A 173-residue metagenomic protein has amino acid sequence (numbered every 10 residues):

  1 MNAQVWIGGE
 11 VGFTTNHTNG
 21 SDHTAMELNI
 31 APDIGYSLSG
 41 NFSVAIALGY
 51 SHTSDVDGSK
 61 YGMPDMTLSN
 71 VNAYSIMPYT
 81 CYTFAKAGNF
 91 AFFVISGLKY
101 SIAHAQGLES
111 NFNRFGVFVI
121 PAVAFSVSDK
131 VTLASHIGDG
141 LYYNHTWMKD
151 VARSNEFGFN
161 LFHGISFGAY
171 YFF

Functional and structural regions predicted by a protein language model:
M1-A3: Sec/Tat signal peptide C-region and signal peptidase I cleavage site
V5, V11-F13, L28-I120, F125-L133 (+1 more regions): Gram-negative (and chloroplast) outer-membrane scaffold detector with strong preference for beta-barrel transmembrane
F13-D33, S110-F112, K149-G158: Surface-exposed strand-loop-strand hairpins of Gram-negative outer-membrane beta-barrel proteins
S21, V56-K60, T146-K149: Outer-membrane beta-barrel and related beta-rich outer-membrane complex signature in Gram-negative bacteria
A134-F173: Hydrophobic secondary-structure block in the mid-to-C-terminal portion of proteins
